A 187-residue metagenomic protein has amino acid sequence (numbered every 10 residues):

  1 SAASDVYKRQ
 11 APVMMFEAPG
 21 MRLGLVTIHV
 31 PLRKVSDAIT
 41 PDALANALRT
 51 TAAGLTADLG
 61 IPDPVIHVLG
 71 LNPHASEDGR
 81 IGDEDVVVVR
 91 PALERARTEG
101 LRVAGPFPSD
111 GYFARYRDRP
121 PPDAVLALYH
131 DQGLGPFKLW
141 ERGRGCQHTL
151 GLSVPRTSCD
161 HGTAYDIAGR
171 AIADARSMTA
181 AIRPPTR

Functional and structural regions predicted by a protein language model:
S1-E84, R90-R187: Anion-binding alpha/beta catalytic cores of soluble intermediary-metabolism enzymes, centered on
